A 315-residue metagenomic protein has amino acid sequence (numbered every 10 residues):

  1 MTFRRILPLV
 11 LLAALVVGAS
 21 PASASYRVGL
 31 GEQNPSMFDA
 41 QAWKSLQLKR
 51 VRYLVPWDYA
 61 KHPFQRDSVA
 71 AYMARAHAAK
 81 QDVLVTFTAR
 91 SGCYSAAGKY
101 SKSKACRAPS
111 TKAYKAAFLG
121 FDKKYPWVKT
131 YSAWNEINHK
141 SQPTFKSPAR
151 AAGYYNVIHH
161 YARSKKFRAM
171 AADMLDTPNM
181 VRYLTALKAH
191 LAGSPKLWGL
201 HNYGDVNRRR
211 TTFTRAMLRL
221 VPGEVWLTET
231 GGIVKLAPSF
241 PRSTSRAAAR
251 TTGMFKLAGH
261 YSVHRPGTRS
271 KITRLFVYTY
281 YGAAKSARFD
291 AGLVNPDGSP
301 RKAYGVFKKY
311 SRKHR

Functional and structural regions predicted by a protein language model:
T2-A24: Secretory targeting and sorting signals
S23-W57: Boundary/entry segment of secreted carbohydrate-active catalytic domains
V28-E32, V51-Y53, Q81-F87, Y131-A133 (+4 more regions): Hydrophobic faces of well-ordered beta-strands that scaffold small-molecule active sites in alpha/beta enzyme cores
M37, K61-S68, Y94-L197, H201-G223 (+3 more regions): Active-site cleft segment of glycoside hydrolase catalytic domains centered on the general acid/base Glu
W43, A237, P241-S243, R265-R315: Aromatic-rich peripheral "rim/lid" segments of glycoside hydrolase catalytic domains that contact and position glycan
L54-W57, Y72-A108, A133-W134: Structural motif corresponding to the early beta-alpha repeats
A78-K80, K165, V221, R269: Helix C-cap/helix->beta junction micro-motif
K188-L191, G259-R269: Alpha-helix termini
